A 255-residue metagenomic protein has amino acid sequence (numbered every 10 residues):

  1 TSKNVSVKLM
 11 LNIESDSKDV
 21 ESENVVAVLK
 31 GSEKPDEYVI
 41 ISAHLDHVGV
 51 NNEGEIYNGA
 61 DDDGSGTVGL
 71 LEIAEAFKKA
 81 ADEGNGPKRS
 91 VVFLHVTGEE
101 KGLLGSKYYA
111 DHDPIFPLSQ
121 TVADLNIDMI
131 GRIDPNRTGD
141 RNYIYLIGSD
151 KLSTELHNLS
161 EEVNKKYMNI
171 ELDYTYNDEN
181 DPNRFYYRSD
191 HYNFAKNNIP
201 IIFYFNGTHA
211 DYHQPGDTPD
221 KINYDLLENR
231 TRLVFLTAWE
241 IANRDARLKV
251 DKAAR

Functional and structural regions predicted by a protein language model:
T1-G59, E75, K79-E83: Soluble metallo-hydrolase cores and metallopeptidase-like ectodomains found primarily in the secretory/periplasmic
N12-D16, E53-D63, H95, N142-D150 (+2 more regions): Second-shell loop/turn segments in exported
K34, V96-F203: Metal-dependent peptidase/peptidase-like ectodomains
N52-G54, I73, K78-K79, E83 (+4 more regions): C-terminal soluble interaction/assembly domains
A60-E75: Active-site alpha-helical elements of protease catalytic centers
E72-D82, D111-I115, E161-N169, A195-I199 (+2 more regions): Sec-exported extracytoplasmic/periplasmic mature domains
E75, F205-R255: His/Asp/Glu-rich mid-to-C-terminal helical/loop segments that flank catalytic regions of hydrolases
E75-G102, I127: Short helix-loop-beta-strand segments that form the rim/entrance of peptidase-like active sites
